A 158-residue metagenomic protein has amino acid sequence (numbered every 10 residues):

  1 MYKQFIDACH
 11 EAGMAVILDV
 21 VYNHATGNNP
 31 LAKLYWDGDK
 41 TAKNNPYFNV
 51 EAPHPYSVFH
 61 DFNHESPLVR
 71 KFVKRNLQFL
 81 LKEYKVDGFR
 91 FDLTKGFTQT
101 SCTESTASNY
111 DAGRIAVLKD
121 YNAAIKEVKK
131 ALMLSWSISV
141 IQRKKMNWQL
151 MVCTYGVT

Functional and structural regions predicted by a protein language model:
M1-K85, R90-Y110, Y121-E127, M133: Substrate-binding/active-site clefts of carbohydrate-active enzymes
D111-T158: Conserved alpha/beta catalytic core and glycan-binding cleft of carbohydrate-active enzymes
